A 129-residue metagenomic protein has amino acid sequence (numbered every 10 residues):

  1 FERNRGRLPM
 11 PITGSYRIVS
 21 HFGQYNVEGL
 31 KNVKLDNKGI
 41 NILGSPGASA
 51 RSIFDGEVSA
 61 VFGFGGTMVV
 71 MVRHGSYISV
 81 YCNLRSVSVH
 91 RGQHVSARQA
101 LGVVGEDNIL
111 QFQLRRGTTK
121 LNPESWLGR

Functional and structural regions predicted by a protein language model:
F1-F62, R73, Q111, K120-R129: Extracytoplasmic/periplasmic cell wall- or extracellular glycan-interacting regions that localize and scaffold envelope
I40, S86-H90: A generic "alpha-helical surface" signal
S49-S52, S88, H94: Residue-level "contact hotspot" at macromolecular interaction interfaces
G65-T67: Short acidic/glycine-enriched loop/turn segments that link adjacent beta-strands
V70-R73, R91-R129: Conserved, short, structured surface segments that act as functional micro-motifs
S76-Y77: LysM (lysin motif) carbohydrate-binding repeats in extracellular/periplasmic proteins that recognize
V80-R85: Beta-strand/loop nucleic-acid-binding surfaces
